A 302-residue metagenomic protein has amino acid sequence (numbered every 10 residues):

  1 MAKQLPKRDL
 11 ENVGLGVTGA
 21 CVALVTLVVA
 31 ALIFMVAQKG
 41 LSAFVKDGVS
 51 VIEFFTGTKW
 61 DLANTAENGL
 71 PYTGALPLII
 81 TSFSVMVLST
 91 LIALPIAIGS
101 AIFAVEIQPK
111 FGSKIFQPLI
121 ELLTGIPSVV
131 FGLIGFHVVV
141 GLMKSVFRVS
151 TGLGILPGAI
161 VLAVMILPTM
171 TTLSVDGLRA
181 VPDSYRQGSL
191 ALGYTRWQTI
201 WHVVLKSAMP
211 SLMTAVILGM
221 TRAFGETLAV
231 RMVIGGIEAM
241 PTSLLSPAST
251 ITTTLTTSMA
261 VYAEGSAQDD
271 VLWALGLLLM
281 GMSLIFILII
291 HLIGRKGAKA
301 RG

Functional and structural regions predicted by a protein language model:
M1-V22, I290-G302: Transmembrane alpha-helical segments of polytopic membrane transport and secretion proteins
E11, P109-K114, P182-T214: Amphipathic cytosolic juxtamembrane alpha-helices at the membrane-cytosol interface of multi-pass membrane transporters
L15, I96-G135, L173, A300-G302: Cytoplasmic-entry segments and transmembrane alpha-helices of multi-pass inner-membrane transporters
T73-F103, V216: Transmembrane alpha-helix signature in integral membrane proteins
E121-A159, A163-I166: Generic hydrophobic transmembrane alpha-helix motif, especially the helices
S145, V230-M280: Interhelical loop and adjacent transmembrane-helix boundary motif in polytopic membrane transport permeases
L173-S174, R196-I234: Transmembrane alpha-helices
V175-R179, D183, L190, I217 (+1 more regions): C-terminal transmembrane helix and the adjacent membrane-cytosol boundary/short C-terminal tail of inner/organellar
